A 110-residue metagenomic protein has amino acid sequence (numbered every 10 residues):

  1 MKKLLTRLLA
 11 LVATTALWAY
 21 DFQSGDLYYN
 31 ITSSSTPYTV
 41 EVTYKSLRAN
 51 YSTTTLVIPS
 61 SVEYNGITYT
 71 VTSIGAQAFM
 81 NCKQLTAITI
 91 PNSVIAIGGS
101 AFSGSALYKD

Functional and structural regions predicted by a protein language model:
M1-D21: Sec-dependent, cleavable N-terminal signal peptides
M1-T6, Y28, T32-S34: Intrinsic low-complexity, intrinsically disordered segments enriched in polar/basic residues
A19-I31: Boundary/junction segments of secreted and surface-exposed precursor proteins
T36-P37, Y51-S73, C82-A96, S105-D110: Structural signature of tandem-repeat unit edges
E41-Y44: Non-globular, low-complexity intrinsically disordered regions
S46-A49: Reverse-transcriptase-like RNA-dependent polymerase core
